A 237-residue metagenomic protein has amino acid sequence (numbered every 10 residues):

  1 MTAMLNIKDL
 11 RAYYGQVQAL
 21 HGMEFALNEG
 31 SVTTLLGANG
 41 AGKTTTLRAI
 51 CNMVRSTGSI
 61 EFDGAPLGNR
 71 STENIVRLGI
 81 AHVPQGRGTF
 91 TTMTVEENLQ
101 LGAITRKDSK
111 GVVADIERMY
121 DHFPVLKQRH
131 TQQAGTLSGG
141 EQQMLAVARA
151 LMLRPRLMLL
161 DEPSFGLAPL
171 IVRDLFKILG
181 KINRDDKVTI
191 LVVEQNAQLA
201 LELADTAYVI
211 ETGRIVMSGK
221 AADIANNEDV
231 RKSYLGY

Functional and structural regions predicted by a protein language model:
T2-Y237: Glycine-rich phosphate-binding loops of nucleotide-dependent enzymes
